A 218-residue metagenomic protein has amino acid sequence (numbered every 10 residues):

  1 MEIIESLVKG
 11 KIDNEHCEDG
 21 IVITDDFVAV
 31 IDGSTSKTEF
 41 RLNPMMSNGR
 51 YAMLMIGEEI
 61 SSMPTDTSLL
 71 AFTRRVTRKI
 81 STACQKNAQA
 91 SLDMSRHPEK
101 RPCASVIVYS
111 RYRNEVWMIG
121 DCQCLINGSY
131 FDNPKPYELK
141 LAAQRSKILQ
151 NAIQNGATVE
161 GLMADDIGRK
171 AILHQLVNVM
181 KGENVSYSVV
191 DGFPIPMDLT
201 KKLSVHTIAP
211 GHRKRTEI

Functional and structural regions predicted by a protein language model:
M1-I218: PP2C/PPM-type serine/threonine phosphatase catalytic domain
